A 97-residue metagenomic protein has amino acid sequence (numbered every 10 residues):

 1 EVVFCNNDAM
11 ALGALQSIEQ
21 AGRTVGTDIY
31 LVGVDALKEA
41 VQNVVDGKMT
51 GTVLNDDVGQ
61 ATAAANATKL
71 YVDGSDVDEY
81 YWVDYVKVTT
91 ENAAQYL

Functional and structural regions predicted by a protein language model:
E1-Q42: Hydrophobic alpha-helical
L15-R23, V45, M49, N66-D73: Sec-exported extracytoplasmic/periplasmic mature domains
D46-V58: Short beta-strand elements at the ligand-binding edges of bilobed clamshell
D56-L97: Hinge/cleft segment of the Venus flytrap/periplasmic-binding protein
